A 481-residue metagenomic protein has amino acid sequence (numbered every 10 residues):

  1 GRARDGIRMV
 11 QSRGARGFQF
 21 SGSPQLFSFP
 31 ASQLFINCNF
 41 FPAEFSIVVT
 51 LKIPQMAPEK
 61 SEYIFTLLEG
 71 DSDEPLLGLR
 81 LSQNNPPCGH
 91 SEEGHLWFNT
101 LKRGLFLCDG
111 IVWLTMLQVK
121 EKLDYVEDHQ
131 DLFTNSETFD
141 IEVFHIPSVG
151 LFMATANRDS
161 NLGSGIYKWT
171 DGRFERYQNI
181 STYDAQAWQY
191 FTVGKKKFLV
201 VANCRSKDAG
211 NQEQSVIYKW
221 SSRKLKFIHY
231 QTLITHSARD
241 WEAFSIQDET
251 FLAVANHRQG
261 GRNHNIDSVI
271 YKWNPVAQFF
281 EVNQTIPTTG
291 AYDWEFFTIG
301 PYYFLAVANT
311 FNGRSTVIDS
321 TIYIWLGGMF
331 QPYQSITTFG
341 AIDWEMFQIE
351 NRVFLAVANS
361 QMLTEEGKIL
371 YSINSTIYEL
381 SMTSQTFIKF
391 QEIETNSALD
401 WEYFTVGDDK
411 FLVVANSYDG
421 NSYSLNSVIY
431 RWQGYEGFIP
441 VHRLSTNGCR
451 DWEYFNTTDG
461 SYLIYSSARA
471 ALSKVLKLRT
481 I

Functional and structural regions predicted by a protein language model:
G1-Q25, S91, L117: Extracytoplasmic low-complexity segments
Q25-S82: Extracellular glycan-recognition modules
Q83-L96: Extracellular/surface-exposed low-complexity repeats and stalk/linker segments enriched in Gly/Pro and small polar
H95-K120: Short, surface-exposed terminal/edge motifs of secreted or surface/virion proteins that either
R103, N426, T446-I481: Blade-level signature of beta-propeller repeat domains, shared across WD40, Kelch, NHL, RCC1 and BNR/Asp-box propellers
Q130-E142, N179-Q189, T232-E242, T285-E295 (+4 more regions): Repeat-based blade/solenoid architectures
R158-N161, C204-A209, H257-R262, T310-S315 (+3 more regions): Short glycine/acidic-enriched loop and turn motifs that connect beta-strands
I166-W169, E213-S222, I266-P275, D319-W325 (+3 more regions): Beta-propeller blade signature
